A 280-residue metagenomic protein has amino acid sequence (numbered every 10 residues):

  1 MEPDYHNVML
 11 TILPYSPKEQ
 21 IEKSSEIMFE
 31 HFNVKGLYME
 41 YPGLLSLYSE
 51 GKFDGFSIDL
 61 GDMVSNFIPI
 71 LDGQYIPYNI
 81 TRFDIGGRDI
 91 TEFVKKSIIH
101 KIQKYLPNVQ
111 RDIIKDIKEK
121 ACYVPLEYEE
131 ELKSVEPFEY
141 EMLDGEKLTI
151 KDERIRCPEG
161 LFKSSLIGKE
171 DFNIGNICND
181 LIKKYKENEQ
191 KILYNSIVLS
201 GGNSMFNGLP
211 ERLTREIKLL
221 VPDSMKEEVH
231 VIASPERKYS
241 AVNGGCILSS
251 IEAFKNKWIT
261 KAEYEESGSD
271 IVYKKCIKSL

Functional and structural regions predicted by a protein language model:
M1-L280: C-terminal region/appendage detector
